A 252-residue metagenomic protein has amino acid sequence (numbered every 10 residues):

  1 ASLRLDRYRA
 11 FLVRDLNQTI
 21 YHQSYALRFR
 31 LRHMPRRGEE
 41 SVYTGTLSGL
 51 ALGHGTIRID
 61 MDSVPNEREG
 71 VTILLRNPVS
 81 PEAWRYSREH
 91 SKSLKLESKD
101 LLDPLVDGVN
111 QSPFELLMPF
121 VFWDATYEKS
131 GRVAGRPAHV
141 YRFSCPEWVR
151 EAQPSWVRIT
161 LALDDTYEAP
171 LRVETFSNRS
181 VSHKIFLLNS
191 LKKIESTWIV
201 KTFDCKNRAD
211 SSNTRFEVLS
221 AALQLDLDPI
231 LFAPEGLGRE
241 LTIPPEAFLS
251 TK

Functional and structural regions predicted by a protein language model:
S2-F11, I20-Y21, E39, E67 (+2 more regions): Flexible, processing/modification-adjacent segments and terminal tails in exported/periplasmic/extracellular proteins
V13-R14, G45-A51, R76, L187-K193: Extended lipid/amphipathic-ligand handling interfaces
D15, L27, I59-D60, S91 (+4 more regions): Buried hydrophobic packing residues in well-ordered domains
Q18-R36, I57-I59: A short, Trp-centered hydrophobic/proline-enriched beta-strand micro-motif
L31-H33, M61-S63, R85-E89, C145 (+2 more regions): Beta-turn initiation residues at beta-strand->coil junctions
E39-T44, S180-H183: Amphipathic hydrophobic-ligand
T46-S80: Mid-chain, structured segments of secreted extracytoplasmic proteins
L105-D107, Q111-L116, A134-A233: Gly/Pro-enriched, hydrophobic low-complexity segments that function as extracytoplasmic propeptides/linkers
